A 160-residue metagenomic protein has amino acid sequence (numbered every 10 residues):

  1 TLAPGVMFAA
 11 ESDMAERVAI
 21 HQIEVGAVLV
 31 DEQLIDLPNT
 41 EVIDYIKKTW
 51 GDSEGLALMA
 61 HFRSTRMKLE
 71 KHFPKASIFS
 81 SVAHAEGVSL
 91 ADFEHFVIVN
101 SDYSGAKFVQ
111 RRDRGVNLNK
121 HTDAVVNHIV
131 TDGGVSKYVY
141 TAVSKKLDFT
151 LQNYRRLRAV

Functional and structural regions predicted by a protein language model:
T1-T49, H61, L147, Q152-V160: Interdomain linker/hinge connecting the two RecA-like lobes of the SF2 helicase core
V30, L56, L118-H121, N153: Generic macromolecular interface patches on structured domains
Y45-I46, D52, K107, D132: Active-site-flanking ligand-binding surface segments in enzyme catalytic domains
T49-G55, F93-F96: Short, surface-exposed connector motifs at secondary-structure boundaries
G55-F62: Conserved RecA-like ASCE P-loop NTPase motor core of nucleic-acid helicases/translocases
R66, E70-F149: Conserved RecA-like P-loop NTPase helicase motor core
